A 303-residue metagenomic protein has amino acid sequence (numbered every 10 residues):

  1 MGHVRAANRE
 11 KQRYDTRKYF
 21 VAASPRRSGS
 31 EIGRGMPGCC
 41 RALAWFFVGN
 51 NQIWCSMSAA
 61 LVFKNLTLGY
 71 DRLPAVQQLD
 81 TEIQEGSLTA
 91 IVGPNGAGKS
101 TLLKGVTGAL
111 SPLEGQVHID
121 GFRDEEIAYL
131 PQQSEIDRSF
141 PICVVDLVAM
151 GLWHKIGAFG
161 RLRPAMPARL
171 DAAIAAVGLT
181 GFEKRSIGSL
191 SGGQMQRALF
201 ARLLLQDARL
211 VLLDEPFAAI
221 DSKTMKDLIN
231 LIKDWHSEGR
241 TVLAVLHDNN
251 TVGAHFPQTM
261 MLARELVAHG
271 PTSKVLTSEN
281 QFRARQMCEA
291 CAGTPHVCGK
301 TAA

Functional and structural regions predicted by a protein language model:
C39, S273-A303: ABC ATPase nucleotide-binding domains
T107: Helix-to-loop junction immediately C-terminal to a conserved catalytic motif
P164-F182: Conserved ABC ATPase "signature" region
S186-L190: Conserved ABC ATPase signature
V211-E215: Catalytic Walker B motif of ABC-type/P-loop ATPase nucleotide-binding domains
L246-H247: H-loop/switch region of ABC-family ATPase nucleotide-binding domains
F256-P271: H-loop (His-switch) and adjacent beta-strand-loop-beta switch element of ABC-type ATPase nucleotide-binding domains
